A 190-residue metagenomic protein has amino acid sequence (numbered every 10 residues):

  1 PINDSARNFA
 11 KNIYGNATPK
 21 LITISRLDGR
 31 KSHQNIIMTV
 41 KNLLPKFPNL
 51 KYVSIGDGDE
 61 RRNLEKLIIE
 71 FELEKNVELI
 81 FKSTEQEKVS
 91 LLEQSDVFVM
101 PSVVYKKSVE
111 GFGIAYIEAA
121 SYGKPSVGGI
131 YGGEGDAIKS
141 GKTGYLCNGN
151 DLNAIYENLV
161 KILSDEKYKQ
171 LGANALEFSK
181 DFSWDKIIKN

Functional and structural regions predicted by a protein language model:
I13-K31, I37-V40, V53: Conserved donor-binding/catalytic core segment of Leloir-type glycosyltransferases
L44, A154, K167-D181: A short, well-ordered alpha-helix in the C-terminal region of glycosyltransferases
R62, T84-S95, S121, K139: Short acidic alpha-helix that forms the nucleotide-activated donor recognition element in Leloir-type transferases
R62-Q86, V97: Nucleotide-activated donor-binding/catalytic signature segment of Leloir-type glycosyltransferases, i.e., the conserved
E93-S108, K124: Acidic donor-binding loop of glycosyltransferase active sites
Y116, S121, P125-G128, I138: Short hydrophobic beta-strand element within catalytic cores of glycosyltransferases and related nucleotide-activated
K139-G141, Y145-L152, K161-E166: Conserved acidic donor-binding segment of nucleotide-sugar-dependent glycosyltransferases
W184-N190: C-terminal alpha-helical cap of glycosyltransferases
